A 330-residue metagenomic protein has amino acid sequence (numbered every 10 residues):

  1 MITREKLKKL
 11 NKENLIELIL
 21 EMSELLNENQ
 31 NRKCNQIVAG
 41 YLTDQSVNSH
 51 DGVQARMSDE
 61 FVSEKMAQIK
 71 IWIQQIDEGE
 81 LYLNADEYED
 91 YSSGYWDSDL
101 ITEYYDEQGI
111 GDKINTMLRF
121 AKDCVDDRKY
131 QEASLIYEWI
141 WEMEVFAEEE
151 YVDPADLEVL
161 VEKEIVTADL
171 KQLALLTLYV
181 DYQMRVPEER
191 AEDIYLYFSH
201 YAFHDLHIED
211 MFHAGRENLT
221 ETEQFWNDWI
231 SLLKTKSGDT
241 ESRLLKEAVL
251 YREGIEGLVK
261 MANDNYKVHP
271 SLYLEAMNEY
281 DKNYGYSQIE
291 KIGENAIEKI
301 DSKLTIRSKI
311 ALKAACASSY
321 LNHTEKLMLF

Functional and structural regions predicted by a protein language model:
M1-F330: Eukaryote-biased, non-catalytic alpha-solenoid scaffold regions
